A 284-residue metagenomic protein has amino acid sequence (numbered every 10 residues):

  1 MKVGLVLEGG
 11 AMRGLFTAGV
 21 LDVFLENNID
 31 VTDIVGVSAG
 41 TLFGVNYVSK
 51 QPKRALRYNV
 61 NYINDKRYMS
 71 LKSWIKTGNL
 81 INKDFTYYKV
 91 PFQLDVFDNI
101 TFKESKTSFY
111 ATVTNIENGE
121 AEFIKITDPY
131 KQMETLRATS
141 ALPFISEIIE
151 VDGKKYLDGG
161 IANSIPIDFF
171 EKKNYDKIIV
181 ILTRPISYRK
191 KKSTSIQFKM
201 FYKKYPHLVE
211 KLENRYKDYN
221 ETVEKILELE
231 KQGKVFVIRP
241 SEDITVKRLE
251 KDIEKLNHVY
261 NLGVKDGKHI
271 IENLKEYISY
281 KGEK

Functional and structural regions predicted by a protein language model:
M1-V37, V45-K284: Patatin-like phospholipase
